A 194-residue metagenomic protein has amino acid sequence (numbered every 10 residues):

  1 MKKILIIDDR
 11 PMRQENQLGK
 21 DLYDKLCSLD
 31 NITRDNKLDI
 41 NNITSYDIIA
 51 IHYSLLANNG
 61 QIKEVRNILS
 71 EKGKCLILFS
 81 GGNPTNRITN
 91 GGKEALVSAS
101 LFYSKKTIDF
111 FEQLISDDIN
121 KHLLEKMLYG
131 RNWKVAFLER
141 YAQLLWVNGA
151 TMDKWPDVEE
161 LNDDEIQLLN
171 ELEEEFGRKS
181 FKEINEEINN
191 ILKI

Functional and structural regions predicted by a protein language model:
M1-D30, I49: Conserved acidic segment of CheY-like receiver
I6-I7, F79, L138: C-terminal regulatory/interaction module of P-loop NTP-utilizing enzymes
Q14-E15, N58-Q61, Y103, T107: Phosphate/oxyanion-binding active-site loops and adjacent basic polyanion-contact surfaces
Y23-T33, I68-I77, N90-Y103: Structural alpha-beta junctions
R34-L76, S80-N90: Conserved phosphotransfer microenvironments
Y46, S54, E71, S100 (+2 more regions): Compositionally biased, intrinsically disordered low-complexity segments
I77-K126: Alpha4 helix (beta4-alpha4-beta5 surface) of REC/receiver domains from two-component response regulators
N120-I194: C-terminal output/effector regions of signal-responsive regulators
